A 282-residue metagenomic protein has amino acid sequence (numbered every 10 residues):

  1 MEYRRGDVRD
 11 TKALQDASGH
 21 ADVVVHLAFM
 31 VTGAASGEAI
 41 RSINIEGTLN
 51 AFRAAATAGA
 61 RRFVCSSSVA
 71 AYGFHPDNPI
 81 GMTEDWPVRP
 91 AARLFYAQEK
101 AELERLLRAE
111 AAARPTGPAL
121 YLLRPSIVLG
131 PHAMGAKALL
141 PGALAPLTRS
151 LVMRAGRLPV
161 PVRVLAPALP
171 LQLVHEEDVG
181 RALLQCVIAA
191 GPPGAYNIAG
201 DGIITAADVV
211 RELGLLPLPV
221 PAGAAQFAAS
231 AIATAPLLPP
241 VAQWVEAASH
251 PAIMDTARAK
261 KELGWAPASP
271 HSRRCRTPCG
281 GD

Functional and structural regions predicted by a protein language model:
R5-E46, A54, G73-F74: NAD(P)H-binding glycine-rich loop region in Rossmannoid oxidoreductase-like domains and their noncatalytic homologs
A39-S42, G81-M82, A92-E104, K137 (+2 more regions): Short-chain dehydrogenase/reductase
E46, N50-Y96: Conserved Rossmann-fold NAD(P)-dependent oxidoreductase catalytic core, especially the SDR/UDP-sugar
A92-R124, P131: Active-site Tyr-X1-5-Lys
P118-P170: NAD(P)-dependent short-chain dehydrogenase/reductase
G180-P240, T256, R276-T277: Mid/C-terminal beta-alpha module of Rossmann-like enzyme folds, strongest in SDR-family dehydrogenases/epimerases
R258-K261, S269-D282: Amphipathic terminal alpha-helices
